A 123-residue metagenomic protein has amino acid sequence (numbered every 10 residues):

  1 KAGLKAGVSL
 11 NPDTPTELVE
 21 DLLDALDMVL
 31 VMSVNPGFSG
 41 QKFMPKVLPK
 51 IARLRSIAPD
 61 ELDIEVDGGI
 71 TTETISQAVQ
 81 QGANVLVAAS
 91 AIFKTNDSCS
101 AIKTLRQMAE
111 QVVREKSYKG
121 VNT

Functional and structural regions predicted by a protein language model:
K1-D63: Conserved anion-binding
T14-D24, I70-V85: Catalytic cores of alpha/beta
E20, A58-E61, Q77, Q81-A83 (+2 more regions): Generic alpha-helical hydrophobic packing signal
V29, L54, D67, A78 (+2 more regions): Conserved, mostly hydrophobic/aromatic
L30-S39, Q81-A101: Glycine-rich phosphate-binding active-site loops on the catalytic face of alpha/beta enzymes
V47, T71, S98: Aromatic/hydrophobic pocket-lining residues that form the small-molecule binding cavity in soluble enzyme cores
V79, K94-G120: C-terminal helical cap(s) of enzyme catalytic domains, especially alpha/beta-barrels
